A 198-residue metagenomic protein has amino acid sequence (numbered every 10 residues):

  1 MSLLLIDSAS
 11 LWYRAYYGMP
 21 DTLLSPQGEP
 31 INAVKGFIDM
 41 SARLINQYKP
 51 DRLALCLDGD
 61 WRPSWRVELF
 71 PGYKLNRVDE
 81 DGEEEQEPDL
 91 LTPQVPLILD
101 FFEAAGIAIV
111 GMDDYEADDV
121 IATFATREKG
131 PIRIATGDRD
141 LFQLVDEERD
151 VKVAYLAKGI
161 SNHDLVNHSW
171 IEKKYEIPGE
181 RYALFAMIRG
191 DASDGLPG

Functional and structural regions predicted by a protein language model:
M1-Y73: Non-catalytic, usually N-terminal nucleic-acid engagement modules in DNA/RNA processing proteins
P20, L24, L75-G198: Extended two-metal-dependent nuclease catalytic cores across DNA- and RNA-processing enzymes
